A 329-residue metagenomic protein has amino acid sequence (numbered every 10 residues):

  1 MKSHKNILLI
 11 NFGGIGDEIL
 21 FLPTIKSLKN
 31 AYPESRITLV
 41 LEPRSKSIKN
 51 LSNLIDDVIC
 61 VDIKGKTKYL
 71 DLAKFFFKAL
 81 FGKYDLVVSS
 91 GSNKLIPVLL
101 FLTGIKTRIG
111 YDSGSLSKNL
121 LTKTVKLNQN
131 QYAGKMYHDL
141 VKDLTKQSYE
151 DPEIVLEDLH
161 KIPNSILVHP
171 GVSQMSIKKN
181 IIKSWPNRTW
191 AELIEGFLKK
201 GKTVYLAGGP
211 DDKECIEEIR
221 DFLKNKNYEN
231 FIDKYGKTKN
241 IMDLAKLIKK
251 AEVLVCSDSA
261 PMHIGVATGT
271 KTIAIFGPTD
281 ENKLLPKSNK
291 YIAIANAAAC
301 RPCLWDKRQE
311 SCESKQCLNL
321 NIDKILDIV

Functional and structural regions predicted by a protein language model:
K5-K126, K246: Active-site and donor-binding regions of nucleotide-sugar-utilizing enzymes
L8, R36-T38, I109, L167 (+3 more regions): A structural signal for isolated positions on well-ordered beta-strands in alpha/beta enzyme cores
V40, V61, S90, Y111 (+4 more regions): Generic beta-sheet signal
R44-K46, K94-I96, D211-D212, A260-P261 (+1 more regions): Alpha-helix capping/helix-boundary segments
L51, G110-L116, D233-K234, V266-V329: Nucleotide-sugar donor-binding patch of glycosyltransferase catalytic domains
Y111-K183: Mid-sequence helix-capping/hinge segment at a functional interface
L156-L206, D211-E214, K324-I325: Core catalytic architecture of nucleotide-activated donor-dependent transferases building glycoconjugates
N187-G277: Donor-binding and catalytic core of enzymes assembling or modifying cell-surface/extracellular glycoconjugates
